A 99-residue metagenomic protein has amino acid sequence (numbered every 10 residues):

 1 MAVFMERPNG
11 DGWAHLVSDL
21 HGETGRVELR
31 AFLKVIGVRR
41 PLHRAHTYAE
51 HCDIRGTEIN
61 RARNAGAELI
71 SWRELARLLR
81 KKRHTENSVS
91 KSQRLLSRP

Functional and structural regions predicted by a protein language model:
M1-R98: Catalytic phosphate/metal-binding cores of nucleic-acid and nucleotide-processing enzymes, i.e., regions that mediate
